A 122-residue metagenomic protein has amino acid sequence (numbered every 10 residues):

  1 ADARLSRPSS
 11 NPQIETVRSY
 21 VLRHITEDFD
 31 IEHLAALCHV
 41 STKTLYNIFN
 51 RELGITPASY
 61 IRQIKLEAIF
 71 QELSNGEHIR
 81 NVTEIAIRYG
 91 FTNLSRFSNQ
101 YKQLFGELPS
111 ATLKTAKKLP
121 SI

Functional and structural regions predicted by a protein language model:
A1-S19, R23, E32, R51 (+2 more regions): Short, Lys/Arg-enriched, Trp-marked, Pro/Gly-tolerant hinge/linker segments that flank
S19, A36, Q71: Replace "anionic and nucleotidyl ligands
R23-E27, N75-E77: Short helix-capping/hinge SLiMs at alpha-helix to coil transitions
E32-I64, A86-L108: Basic/polar phosphate-binding segments, predominantly the helix-turn-helix DNA-binding elements of transcriptional
F70-N75, I79-R80, E84, R88-I122: …primarily DNA-binding HTH/wHTH and HhH modules…
